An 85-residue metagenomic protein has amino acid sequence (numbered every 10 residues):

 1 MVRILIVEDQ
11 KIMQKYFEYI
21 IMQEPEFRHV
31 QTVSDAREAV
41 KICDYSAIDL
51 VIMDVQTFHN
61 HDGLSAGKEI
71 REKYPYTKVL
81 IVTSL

Functional and structural regions predicted by a protein language model:
M1-R3, I12: Non-catalytic signal-transmission and effector/linker regions of two-component phosphorelay proteins
V2, A47-D49, K73-K78: His-Asp phosphorelay/catalytic-motif detector in bacterial-type signaling
E8: Conserved acidic carboxylate
I12-Q23: Amphipathic alpha1 helix at the N-terminus of the CheY-like receiver
T32-L50, F58: Acidic, metal-coordinating helix/loop segments flanking the phosphotransfer/catalytic sites of two-component signaling
K41, L64-Y76: Short amphipathic alpha-helix used as the core "switch/output" element in two-component signaling
D54-G67: Conserved phosphotransfer microenvironments
